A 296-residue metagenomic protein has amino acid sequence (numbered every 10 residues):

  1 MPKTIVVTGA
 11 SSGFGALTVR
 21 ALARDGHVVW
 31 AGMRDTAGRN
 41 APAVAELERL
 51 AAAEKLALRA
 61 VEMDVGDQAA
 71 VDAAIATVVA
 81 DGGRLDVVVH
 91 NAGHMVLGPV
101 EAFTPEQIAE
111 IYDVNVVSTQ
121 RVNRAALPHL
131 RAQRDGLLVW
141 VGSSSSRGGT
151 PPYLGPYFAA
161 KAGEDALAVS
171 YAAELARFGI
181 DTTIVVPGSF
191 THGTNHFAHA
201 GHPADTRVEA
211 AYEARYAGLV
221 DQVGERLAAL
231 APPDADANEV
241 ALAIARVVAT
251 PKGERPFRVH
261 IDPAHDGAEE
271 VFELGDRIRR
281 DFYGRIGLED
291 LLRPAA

Functional and structural regions predicted by a protein language model:
P2-R34: Canonical Rossmann dinucleotide-binding motif of NAD(H)/NADP(H)-dependent dehydrogenases/reductases, specifically
K3, R84-L85, L130-S143, F178-D181: Active-site loop of short-chain dehydrogenase/reductase
V61-A73, P105: The beta1-alpha1 cofactor-binding region of Rossmann-like NAD(H)/NADP(H)-dependent oxidoreductases
P99-V100, Q107-A109: Substrate-binding pocket helix/loop in short-chain dehydrogenase/reductase
N123-R124: A short, exposed helix-loop element centered on a Lys and neighboring polar residues
V139-G163, V169, A173-A176, G188-P203: Catalytic loop of short-chain dehydrogenase/reductase
D181-L230: C-terminal beta-strand-loop-alpha-helix "lid" module of Rossmann-like NAD(P)-dependent dehydrogenases
